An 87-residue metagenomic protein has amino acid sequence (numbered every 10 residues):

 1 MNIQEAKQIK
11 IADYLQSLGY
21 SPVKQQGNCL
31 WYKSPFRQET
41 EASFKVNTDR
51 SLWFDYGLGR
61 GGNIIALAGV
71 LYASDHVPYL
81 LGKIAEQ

Functional and structural regions predicted by a protein language model:
M1-Q87: N-terminal structured subdomain of primase-like DNA metabolism proteins
